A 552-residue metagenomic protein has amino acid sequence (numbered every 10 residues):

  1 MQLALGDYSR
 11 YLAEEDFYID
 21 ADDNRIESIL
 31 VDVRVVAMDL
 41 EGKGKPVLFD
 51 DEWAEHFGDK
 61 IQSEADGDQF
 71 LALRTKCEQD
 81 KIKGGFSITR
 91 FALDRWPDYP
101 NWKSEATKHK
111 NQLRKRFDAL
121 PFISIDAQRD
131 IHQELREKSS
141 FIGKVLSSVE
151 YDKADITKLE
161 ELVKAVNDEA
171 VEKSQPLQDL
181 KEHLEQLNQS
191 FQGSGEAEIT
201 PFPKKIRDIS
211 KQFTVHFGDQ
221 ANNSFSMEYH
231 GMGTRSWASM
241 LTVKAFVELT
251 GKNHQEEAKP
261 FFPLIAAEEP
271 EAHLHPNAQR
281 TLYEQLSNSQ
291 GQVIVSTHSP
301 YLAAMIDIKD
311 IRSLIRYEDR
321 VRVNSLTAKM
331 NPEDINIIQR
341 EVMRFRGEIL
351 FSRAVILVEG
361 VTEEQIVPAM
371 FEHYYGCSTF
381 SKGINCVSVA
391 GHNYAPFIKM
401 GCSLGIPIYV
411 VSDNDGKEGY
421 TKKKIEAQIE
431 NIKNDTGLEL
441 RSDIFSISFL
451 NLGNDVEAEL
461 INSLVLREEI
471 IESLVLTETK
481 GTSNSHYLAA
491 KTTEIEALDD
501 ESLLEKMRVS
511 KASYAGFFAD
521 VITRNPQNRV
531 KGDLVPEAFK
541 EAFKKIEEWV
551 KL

Functional and structural regions predicted by a protein language model:
M1-L5, H216-F345, K540-K544, E548-L552: Switch/communication elements of ASCE P-loop NTPase nucleotide-binding domains
M1-R25, L30-V33, L264: Membrane-embedded alpha-helical bundles of multi-pass transporters/translocases, especially carrier/permease families
Y11-I26, M38-E161, S224, T421-S442: Glycine-rich phosphate-binding loops of NTPases
I123, I265-A267, I356: Hydrophobic positions in the central parallel beta-sheet of the AAA+
I131-S140, K144-A267: Extended helical coiled-coil dimerization/tether regions that scaffold and oligomerize large DNA-maintenance assemblies
Y301-E418: RecA-like P-loop NTPase motor core
Y420-V509: Activity-critical C-terminal alpha-helical subdomain
A497-L552: Terminal low-complexity/disordered tails
